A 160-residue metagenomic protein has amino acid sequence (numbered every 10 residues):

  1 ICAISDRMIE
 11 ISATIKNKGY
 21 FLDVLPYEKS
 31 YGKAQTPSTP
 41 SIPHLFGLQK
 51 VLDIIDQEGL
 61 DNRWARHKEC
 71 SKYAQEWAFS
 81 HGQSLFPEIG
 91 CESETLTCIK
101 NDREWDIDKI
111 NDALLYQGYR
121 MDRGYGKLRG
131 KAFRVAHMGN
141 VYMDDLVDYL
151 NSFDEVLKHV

Functional and structural regions predicted by a protein language model:
I1-E76: Active-site C-terminal subdomain of aminotransferase-like
I4, I99-R103, H137: Short beta-strand-to-loop capping motifs
M8-I11, E104-D106, Y142: Short, acidic Gly/Pro/Ser/Thr-rich loop/turn segments
G82-P87, Y119-G124: A short linear hydrophobic-aromatic micro-motif
S84-L114: Conserved PLP-binding catalytic core of the aspartate aminotransferase-like
K109-Y116, Y149-F153: Short amphipathic alpha-helices in soluble, non-transmembrane regions that often serve as interface/regulatory elements
K127, K131-V160: PLP-dependent enzyme catalytic core of the Aspartate aminotransferase-like
